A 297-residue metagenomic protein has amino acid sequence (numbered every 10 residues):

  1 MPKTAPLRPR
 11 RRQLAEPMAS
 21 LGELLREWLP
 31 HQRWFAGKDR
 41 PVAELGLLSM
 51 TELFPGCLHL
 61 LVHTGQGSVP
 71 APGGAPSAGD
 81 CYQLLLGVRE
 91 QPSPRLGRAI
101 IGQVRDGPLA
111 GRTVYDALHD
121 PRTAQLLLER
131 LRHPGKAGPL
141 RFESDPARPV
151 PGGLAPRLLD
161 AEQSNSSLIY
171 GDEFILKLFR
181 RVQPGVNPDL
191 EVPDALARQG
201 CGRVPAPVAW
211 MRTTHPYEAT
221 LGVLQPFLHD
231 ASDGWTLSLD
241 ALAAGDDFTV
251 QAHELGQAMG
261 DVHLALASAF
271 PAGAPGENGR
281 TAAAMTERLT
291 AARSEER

Functional and structural regions predicted by a protein language model:
M1-P6, I100: Low-complexity, proline/glycine-enriched flexible segments
T4-L47: Short Lys/Arg-enriched alpha/beta "domain-start" segment
K38-E52, G152-D160: Short secondary-structure junctions
A43-Q83: Exposed beta-strand-loop-beta-strand "reactive/processing" segments of non-cytosolic proteins
Q66-R293: Conserved ATP-binding subdomain of kinase catalytic cores across diverse folds
E296-R297: Conserved small/polar residues in nucleotide/adenosyl-binding loops
